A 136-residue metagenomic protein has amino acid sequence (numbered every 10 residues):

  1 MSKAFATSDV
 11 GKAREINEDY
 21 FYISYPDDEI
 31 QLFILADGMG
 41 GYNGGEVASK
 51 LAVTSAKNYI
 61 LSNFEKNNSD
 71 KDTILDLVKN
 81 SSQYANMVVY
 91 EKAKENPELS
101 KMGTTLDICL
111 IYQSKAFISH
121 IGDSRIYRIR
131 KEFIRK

Functional and structural regions predicted by a protein language model:
M1-K136: PP2C/PPM-type serine/threonine phosphatase catalytic domain
